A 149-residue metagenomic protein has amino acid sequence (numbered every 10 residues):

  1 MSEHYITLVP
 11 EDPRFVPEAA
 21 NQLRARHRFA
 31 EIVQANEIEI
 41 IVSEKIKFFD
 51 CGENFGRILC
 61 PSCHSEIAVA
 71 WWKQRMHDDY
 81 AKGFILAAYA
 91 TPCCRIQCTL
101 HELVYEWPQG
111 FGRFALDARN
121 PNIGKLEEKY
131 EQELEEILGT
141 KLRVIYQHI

Functional and structural regions predicted by a protein language model:
M1-N54: N-terminal alpha-helical interaction blocks
C51-G56, F84-A87: Residue-level signal for mature regions of secreted extracellular proteins and peptides
I58-C60, V69: Acidic (E/D-rich), amphipathic helical modules within compact regulatory domains
C60-C63, T91-C94: Short cysteine-rich clusters marking metal-coordination/redox-active sites
I67-A70, H101: Cys/His-rich zinc-coordinating "finger/knuckle" motifs
K73-Y80, F114-R119: Short acidic, glycine/Ser/Thr-rich loop/turn "cap" segments at secondary-structure junctions
R75-T91, E106-W107: Short linker/helix segments within small regulatory modules
P92-I149: Domain-exit/linker segments immediately C-terminal to small folded modules
